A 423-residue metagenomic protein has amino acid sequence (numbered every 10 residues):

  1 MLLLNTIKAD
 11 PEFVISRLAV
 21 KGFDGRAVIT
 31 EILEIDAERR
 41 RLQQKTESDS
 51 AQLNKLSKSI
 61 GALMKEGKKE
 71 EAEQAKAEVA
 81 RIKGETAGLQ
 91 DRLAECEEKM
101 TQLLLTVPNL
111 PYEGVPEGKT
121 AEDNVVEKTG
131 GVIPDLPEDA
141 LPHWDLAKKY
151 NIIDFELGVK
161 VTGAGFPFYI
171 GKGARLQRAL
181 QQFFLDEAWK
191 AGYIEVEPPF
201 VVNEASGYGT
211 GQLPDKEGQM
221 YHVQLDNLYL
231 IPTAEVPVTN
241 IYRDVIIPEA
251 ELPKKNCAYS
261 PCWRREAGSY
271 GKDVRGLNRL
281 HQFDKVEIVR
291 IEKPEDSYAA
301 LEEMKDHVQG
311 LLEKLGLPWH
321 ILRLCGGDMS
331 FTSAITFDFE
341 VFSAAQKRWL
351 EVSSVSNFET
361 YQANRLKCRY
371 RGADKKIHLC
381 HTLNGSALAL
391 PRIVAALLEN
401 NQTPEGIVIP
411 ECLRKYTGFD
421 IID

Functional and structural regions predicted by a protein language model:
M1-P134, K148, I152, E156: N-terminal alpha-helical targeting/anchoring segments
R26, T129-D423: TRNA-recognition modules of translation machinery and tRNA-sensing kinases, especially anticodon-binding
